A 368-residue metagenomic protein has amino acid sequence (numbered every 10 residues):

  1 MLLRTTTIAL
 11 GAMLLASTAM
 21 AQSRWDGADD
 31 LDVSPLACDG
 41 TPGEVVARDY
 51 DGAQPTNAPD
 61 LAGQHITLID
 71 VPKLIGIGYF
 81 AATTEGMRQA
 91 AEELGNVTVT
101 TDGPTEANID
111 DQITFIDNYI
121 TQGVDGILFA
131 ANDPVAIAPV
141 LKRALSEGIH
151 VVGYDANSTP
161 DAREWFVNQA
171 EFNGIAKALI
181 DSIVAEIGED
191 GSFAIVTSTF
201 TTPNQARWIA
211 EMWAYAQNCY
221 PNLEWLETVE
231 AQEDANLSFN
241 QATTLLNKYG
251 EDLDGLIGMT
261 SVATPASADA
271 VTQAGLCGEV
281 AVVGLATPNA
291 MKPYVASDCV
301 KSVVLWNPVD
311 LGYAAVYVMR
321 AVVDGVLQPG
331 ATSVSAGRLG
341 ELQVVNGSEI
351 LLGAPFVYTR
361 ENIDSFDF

Functional and structural regions predicted by a protein language model:
A16-T18: N-terminal signal peptide c-region/cleavage motif recognized by signal peptidases
Q22-H65, P203-N204, V316-F368: Hinge/cleft segment of the Venus flytrap/periplasmic-binding protein
W25, P35-D60, T67-G86, A90 (+5 more regions): Extracytoplasmic "Venus flytrap"
Y50-P55, T98-G123, T228-Y249, T264-A266: Structural motif
P55, Q112, V167-F193, R207 (+4 more regions): Hydrophobic alpha-helical segments within soluble ligand-binding/sensing domains
L68-I77, M87-Q89, K177-T228, M319 (+1 more regions): An alpha-beta-alpha
I127-L145, M212, A231-Y294: Hydrophobic alpha-helical
P134-G174, A185, S192, P288-A296 (+1 more regions): Flexible loop/hinge segments that line or gate small-molecule binding clefts
